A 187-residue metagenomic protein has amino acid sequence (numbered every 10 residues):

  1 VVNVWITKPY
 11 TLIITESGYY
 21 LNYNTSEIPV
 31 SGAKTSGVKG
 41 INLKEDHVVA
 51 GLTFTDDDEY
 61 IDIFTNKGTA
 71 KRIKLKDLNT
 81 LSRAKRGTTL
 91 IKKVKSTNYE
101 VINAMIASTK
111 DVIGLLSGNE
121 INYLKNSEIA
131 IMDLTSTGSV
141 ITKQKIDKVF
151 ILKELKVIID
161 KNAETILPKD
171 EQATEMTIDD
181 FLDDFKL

Functional and structural regions predicted by a protein language model:
V1-L187: Short, structured "edge-of-domain" segments at secondary-structure transitions
